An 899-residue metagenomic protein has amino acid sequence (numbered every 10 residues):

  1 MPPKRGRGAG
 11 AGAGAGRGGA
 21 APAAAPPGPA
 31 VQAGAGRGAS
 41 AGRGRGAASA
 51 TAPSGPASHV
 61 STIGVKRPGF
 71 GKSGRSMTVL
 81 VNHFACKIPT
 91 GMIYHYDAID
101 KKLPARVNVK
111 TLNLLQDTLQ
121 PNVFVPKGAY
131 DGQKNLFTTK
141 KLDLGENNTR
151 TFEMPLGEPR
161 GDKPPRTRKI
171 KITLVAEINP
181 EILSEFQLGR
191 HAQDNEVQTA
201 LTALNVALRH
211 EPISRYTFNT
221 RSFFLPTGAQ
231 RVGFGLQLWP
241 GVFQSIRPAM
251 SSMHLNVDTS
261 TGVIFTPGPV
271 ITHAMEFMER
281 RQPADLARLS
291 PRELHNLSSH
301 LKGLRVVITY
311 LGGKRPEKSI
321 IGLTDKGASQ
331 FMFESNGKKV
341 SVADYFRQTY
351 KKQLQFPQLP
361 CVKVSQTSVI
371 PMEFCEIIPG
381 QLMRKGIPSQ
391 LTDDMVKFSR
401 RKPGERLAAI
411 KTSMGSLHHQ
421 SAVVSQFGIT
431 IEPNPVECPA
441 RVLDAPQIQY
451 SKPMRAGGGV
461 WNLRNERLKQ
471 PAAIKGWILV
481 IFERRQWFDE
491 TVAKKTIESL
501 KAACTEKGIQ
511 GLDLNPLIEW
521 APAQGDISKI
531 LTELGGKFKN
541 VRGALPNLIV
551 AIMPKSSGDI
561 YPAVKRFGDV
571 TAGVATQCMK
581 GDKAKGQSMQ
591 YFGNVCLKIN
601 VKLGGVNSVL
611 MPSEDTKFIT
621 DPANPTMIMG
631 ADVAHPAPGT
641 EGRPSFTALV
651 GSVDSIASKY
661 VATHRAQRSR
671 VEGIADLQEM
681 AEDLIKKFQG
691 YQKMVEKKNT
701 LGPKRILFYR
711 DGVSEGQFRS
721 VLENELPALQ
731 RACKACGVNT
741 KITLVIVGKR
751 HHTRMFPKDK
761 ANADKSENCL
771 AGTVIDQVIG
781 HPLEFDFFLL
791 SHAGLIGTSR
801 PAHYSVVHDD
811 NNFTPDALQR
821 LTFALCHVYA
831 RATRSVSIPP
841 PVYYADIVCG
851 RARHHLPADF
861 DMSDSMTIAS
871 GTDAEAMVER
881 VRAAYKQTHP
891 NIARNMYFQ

Functional and structural regions predicted by a protein language model:
P2-Q899: Long, low-complexity, intrinsically disordered terminal regions
